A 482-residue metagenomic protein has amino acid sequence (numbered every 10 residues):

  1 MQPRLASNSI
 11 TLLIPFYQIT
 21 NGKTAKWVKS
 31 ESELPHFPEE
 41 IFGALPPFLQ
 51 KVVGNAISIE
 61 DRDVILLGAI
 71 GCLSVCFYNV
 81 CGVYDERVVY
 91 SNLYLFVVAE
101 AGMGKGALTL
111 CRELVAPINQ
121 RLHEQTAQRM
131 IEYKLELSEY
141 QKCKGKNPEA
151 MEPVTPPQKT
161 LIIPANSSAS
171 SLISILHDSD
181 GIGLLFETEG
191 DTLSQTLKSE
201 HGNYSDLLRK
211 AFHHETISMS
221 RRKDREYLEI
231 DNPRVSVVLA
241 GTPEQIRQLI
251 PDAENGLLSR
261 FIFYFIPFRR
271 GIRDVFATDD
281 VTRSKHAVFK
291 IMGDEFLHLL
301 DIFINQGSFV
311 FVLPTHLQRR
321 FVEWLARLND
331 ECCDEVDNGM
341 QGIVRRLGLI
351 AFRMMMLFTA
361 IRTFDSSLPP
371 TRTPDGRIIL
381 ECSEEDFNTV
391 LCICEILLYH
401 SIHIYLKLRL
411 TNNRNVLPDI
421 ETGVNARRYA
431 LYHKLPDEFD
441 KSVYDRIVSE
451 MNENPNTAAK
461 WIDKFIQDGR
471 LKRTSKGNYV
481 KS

Functional and structural regions predicted by a protein language model:
Q2-S482: Phosphate-handling catalytic cores of nucleic-acid transaction enzymes
